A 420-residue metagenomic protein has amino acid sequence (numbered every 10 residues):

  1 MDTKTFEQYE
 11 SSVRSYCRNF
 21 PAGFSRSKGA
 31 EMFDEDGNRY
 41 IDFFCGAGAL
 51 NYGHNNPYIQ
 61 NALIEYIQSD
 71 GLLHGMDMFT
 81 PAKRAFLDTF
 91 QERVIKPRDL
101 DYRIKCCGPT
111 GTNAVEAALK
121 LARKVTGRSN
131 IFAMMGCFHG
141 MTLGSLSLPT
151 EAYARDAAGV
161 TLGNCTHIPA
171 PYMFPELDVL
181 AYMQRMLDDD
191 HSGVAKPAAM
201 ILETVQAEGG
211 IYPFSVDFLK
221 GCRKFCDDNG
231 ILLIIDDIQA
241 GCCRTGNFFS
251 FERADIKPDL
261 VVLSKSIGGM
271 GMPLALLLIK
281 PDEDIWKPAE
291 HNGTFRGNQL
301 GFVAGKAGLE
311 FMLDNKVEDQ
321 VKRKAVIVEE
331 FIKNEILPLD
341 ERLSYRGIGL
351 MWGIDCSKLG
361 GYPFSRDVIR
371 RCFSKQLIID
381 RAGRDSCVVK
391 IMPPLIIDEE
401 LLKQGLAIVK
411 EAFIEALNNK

Functional and structural regions predicted by a protein language model:
M1-K420: Conserved N-terminal phosphate-binding loop of PLP-dependent enzymes in the Aspartate aminotransferase
